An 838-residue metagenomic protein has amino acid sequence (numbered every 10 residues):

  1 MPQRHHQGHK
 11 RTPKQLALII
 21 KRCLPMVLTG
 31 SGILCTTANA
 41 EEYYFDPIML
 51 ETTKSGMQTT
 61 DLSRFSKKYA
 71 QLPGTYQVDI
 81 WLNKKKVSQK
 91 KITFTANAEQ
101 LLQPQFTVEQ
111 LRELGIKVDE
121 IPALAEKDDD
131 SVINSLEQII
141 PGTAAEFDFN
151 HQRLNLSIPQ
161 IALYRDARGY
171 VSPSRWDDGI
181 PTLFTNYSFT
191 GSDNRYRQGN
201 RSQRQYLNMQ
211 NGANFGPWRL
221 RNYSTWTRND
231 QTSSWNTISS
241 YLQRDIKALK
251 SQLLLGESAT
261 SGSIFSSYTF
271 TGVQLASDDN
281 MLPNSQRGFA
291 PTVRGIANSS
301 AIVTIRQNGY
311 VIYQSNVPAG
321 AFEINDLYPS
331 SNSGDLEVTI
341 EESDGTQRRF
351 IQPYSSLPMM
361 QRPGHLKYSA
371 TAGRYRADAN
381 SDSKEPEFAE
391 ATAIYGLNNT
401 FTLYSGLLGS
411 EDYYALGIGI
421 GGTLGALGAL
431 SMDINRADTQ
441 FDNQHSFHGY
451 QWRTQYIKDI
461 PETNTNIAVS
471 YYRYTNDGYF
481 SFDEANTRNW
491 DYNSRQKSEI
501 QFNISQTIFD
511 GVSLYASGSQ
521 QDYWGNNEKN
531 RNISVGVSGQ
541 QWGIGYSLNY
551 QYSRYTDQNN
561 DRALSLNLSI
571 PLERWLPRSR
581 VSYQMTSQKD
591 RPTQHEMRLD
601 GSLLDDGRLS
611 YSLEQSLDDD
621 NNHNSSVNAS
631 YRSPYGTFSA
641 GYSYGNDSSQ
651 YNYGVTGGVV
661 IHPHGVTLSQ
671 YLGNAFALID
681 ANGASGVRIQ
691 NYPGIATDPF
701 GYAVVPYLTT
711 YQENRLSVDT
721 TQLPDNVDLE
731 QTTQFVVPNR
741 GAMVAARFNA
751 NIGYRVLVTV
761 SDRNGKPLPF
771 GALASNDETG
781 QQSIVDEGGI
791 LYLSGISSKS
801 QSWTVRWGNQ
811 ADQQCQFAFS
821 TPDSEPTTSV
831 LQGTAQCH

Functional and structural regions predicted by a protein language model:
P2-R4, G8, A17-T29, T37-R287 (+2 more regions): Post-signal-peptide, soluble extracytosolic/periplasmic N-terminal scaffold domains of envelope/secretory systems
L72-F94, G683-P693, N764-E778: Short, ordered, surface-exposed loop/turn motifs in non-cytosolic proteins
K91-T93, G694-Y702, T779-I790: Short, acidic Ser/Thr/Gly-rich low-complexity loop/linker segments typical of extracellular and cell-surface proteins
A98-F106, L327-S333, Y702-P724, D728 (+2 more regions): Short Pro-Gly-centered beta-turn/loop motif in secreted/extracellular proteins
A162, G191-R195, P217, W226-D230 (+17 more regions): Transmembrane beta-strands of outer-membrane beta-barrel pores
W176, Q203-G216, N236-L249, E385-N399 (+12 more regions): Feature captures outer-membrane beta-barrel proteins of Gram-negative bacteria and organelles
T185-F189, N222, L253-L255, Y368-A372 (+8 more regions): Membrane-embedded beta-strand positions of outer-membrane beta-barrel proteins
G295, A677-A681, Y754-D762: A short, amphipathic beta-strand motif
